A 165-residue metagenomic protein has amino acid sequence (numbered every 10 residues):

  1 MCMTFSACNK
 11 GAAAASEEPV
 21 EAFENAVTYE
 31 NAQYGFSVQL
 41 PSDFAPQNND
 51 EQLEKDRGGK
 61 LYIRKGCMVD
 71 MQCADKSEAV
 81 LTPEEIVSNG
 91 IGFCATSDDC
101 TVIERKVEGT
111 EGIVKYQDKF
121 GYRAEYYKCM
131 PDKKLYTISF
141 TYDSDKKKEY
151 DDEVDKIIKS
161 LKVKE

Functional and structural regions predicted by a protein language model:
M3-A7: C-terminal motif of bacterial Sec signal peptides marking the signal peptidase cleavage site
N9-P41, P46-N49: N-terminal, intrinsically disordered, polar/charged segments of Gram-positive cell-envelope systems that serve as
A22-T28, D56-G59, K106-K115: Short, hydrophobic/aromatic-rich segments at coil-to-beta transitions
A32-E85, Y116-K119: Secretory pathway targeting signatures of secreted, lumenal, and periplasmic proteins
G35, Q39, E85-N89, E149-K156: Extracytoplasmic/secreted proteins, especially bacterial periplasmic and envelope-associated proteins
S42-F44, Y136-E165: Surface-exposed amphipathic alpha-helical segments
Y62, K115-K119, Y127-M130, S139-D152: Short, exposed beta-strand-loop hairpins at the edges of beta-sheets in extracellular/periplasmic proteins
S88-K133: Signature of long, low-cysteine stretches enriched in small and polar/charged residues
